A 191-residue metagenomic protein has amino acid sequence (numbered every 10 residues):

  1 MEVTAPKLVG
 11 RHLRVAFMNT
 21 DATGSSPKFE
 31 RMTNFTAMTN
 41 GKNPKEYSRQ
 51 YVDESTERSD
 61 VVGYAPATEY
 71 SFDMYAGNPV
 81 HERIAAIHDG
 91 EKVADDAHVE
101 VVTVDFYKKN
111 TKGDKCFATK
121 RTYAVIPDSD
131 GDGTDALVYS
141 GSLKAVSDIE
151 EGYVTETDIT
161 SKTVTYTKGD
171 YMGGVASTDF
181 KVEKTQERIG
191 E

Functional and structural regions predicted by a protein language model:
M1-S71, Y75, T122-D135: Solvent-exposed edge beta-strands and adjacent loop segments that serve as assembly or binding interfaces
A5, F106-Y107, D179: Generic N-terminal leader/processing signal
L8, A22, T39, H88 (+5 more regions): Intrinsically disordered, low-complexity segments enriched in small/polar residues
L13, P27, P44, P66 (+5 more regions): Polar low-complexity intrinsically disordered regions enriched in Ser/Thr and small residues
T36-N40, V104-E151: Short beta-strand and beta-hairpin "edge-sheet" elements
E54-K120, D148-E156: Extracellular/virion structural assembly segments
I87-V93, T122-V125, L143-K144, S161-T165: Short, low-complexity, polar/charged sequence segments that are solvent-exposed and flexible
V154-E191: Intrinsically disordered, low-complexity terminal/linker regions enriched in Pro/Ser/Gly and acidic residues
